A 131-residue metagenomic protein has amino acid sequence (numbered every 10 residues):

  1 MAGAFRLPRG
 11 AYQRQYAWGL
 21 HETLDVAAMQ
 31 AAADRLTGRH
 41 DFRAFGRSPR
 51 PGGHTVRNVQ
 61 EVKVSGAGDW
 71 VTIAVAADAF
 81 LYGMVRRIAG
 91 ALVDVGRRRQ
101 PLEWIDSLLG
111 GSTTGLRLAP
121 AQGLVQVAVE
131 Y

Functional and structural regions predicted by a protein language model:
M1-Y131: Structured-RNA-binding interfaces characteristic of tRNA pseudouridine synthases
